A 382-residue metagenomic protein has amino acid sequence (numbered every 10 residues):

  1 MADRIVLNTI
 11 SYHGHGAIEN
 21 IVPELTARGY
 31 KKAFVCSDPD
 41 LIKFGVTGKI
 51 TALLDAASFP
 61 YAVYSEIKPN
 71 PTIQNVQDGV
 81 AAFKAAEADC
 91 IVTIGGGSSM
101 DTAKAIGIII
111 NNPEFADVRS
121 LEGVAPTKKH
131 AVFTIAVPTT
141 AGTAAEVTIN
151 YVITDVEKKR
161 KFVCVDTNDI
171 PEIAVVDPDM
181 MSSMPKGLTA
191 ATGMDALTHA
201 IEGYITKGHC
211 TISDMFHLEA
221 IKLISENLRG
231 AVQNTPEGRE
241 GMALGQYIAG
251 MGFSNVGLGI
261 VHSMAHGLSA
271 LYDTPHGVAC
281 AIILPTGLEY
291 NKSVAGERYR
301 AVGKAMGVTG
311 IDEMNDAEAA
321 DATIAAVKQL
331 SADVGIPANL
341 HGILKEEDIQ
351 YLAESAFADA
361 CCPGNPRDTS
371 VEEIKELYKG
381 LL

Functional and structural regions predicted by a protein language model:
M1-Y64, L381: An N-terminal, well-structured beta->alpha segment
I18-I21, K43-V46, I73-V76, S99-A103 (+3 more regions): Short glycine/serine/threonine-rich phosphate/pyrophosphate-binding segments that cradle anionic phosphate groups
I42-F115, R229-R239: N-terminal small/polar loop signature for handling phosphorylated ligands or for N-terminal nucleophile
Q74-D179: Glycine/threonine-rich beta-strand-loop-alpha-helix active-site module that forms ligand/phosphate-binding
N150-V256: Carboxylate- and glycine-rich phosphate/diphosphate-binding segment that chelates Mg2+/Mn2+
V256-A322: C-terminal catalytic subdomain
Y299, T309-L382: C-terminal charged capping/lid subdomain of soluble metabolic enzymes
